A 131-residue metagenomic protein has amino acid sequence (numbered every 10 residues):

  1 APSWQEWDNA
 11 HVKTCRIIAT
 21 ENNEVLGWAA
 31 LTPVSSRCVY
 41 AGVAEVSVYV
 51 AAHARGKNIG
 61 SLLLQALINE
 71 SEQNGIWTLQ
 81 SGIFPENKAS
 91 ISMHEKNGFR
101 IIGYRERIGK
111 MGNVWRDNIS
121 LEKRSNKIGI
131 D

Functional and structural regions predicted by a protein language model:
A1-H53, L64, R124-N126: Acetyl-CoA-dependent GNAT
T14, R116-S120: Short hydrophobic/aromatic beta-strand or adjacent loop that forms the aromatic wall/cage of a ligand/substrate-binding
A30, G82-I83, E95, R100-D117: Conserved catalytic-core motifs of GNAT/GCN5-like acyltransferases
E45, T78, A89: Amphipathic alpha-helical recognition patches that constitute DNA-binding helices
V50, G56-Q73, K88-K96: Conserved acetyl-CoA-binding loop-helix of GNAT-fold acetyltransferases
S71-I83: Conserved GNAT acetyl-CoA-binding A-motif
I130-D131: Flexible, glycine-/basic-rich loop-and-beta segments that form/coincide with the SAM-dependent methyltransferase
